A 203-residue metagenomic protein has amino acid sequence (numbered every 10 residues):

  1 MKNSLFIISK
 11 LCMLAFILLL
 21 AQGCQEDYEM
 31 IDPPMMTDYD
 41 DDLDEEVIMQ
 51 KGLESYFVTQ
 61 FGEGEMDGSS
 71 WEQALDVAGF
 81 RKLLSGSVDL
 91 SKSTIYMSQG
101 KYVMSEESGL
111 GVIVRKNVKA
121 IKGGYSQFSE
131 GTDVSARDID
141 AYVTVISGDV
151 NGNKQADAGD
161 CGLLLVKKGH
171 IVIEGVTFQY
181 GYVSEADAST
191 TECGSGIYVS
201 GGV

Functional and structural regions predicted by a protein language model:
M1-C12: Bacterial N-terminal signal peptides that target proteins for export
K10-A21: Bacterial N-terminal signal peptides
L20-L53: Bacterial Sec-dependent N-terminal signal peptides
G52-E54, S91-S93, N117, G169: Short coil/turn segments at beta-strand junctions that form active-site/ligand-binding loops
S55-T59: Extracellular disulfide-stabilized recognition modules
Q60-S98, V103-M104, G109-I113, D160: Acidic Gly/Asp/Thr-rich repetitive segments characteristic of extracellular carbohydrate-active and adhesion proteins
S85, M104-K122, F128-E174, Q179-V203: Extracellular beta-strand-rich solenoid/capping regions of secreted or surface-exposed proteins that bind or remodel
